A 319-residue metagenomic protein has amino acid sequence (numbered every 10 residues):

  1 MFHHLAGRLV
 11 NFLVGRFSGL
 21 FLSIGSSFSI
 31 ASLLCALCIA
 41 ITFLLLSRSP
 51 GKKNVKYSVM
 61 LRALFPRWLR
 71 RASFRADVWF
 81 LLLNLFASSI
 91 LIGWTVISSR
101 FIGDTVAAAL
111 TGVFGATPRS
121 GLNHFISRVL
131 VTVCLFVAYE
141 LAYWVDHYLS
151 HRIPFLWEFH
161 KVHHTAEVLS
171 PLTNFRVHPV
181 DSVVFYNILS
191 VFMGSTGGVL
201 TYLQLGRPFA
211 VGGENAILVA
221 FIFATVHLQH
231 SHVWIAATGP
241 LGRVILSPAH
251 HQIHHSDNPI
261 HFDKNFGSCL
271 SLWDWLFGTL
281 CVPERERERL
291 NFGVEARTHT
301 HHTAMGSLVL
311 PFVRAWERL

Functional and structural regions predicted by a protein language model:
M1-L22: Short, strongly hydrophobic alpha-helical membrane anchors
M1-L5, L46-A63, Y148-H164: Short, charged cytosolic
F2-G7, M60-A72, P240-R243: Short, membrane-interfacial amphipathic segments enriched in basic
L20-G25, F65, L69, S73 (+7 more regions): Membrane-helix interfacial "entry" motifs
F28-G112, V131-Y143: Specific transmembrane helices
F74-D77, L81, S268-T279, S307-R318: A transmembrane-helix-recognition feature enriched in membrane-embedded lipid enzymes and envelope glyco-/phospholipid
L83-T95, A107, F114-L290: Membrane-embedded catalytic scaffold of the fatty acid hydroxylase/desaturase
G212, R287-L319: A membrane-cytosol interface segment of integral membrane proteins
